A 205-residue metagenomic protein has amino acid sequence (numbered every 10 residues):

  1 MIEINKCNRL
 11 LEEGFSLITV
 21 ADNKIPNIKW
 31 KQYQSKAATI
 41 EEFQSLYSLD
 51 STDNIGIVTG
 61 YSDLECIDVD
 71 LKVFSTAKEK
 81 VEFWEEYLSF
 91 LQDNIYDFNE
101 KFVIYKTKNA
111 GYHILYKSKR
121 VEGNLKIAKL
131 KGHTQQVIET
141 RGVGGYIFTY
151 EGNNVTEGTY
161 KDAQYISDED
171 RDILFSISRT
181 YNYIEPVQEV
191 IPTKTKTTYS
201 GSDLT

Functional and structural regions predicted by a protein language model:
M1-A110, K119, L174, S202: Signature for HUH/AEP ssDNA processing cores
G60-E79, Y116-T205: DNA replication initiation modules
H113: Histidine-centered active-site/metal-ligand motif
